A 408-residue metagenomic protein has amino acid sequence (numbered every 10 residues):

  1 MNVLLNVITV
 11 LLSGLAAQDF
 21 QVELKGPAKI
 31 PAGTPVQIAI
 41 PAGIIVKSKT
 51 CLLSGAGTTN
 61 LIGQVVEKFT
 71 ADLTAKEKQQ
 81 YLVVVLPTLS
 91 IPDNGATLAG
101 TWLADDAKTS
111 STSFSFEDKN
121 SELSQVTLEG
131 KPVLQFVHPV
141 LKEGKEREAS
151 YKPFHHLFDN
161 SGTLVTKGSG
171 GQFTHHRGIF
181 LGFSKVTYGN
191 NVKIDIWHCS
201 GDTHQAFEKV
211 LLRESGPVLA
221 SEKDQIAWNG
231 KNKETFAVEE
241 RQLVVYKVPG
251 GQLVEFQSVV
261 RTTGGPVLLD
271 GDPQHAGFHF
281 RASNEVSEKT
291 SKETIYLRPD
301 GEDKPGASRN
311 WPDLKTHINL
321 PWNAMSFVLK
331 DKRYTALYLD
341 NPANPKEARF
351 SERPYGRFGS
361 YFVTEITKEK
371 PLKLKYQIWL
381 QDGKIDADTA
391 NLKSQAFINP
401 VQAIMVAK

Functional and structural regions predicted by a protein language model:
M1-V10: Sec-dependent signal peptide recognition, specifically the positively charged N-region followed immediately by
T9-A17: Hydrophobic h-region of N-terminal signal peptides that target proteins for export in Gram-negative bacteria
A17-S113, S121-S124, F136-P217, S221-D224: Alpha-mannosidase-like glycoside hydrolase catalytic domains involved in N-glycan trimming, generalizing to other
N94-D106, G130, D224-I226, E369-G383: Short, hydrophobic/aromatic-enriched beta-strand segments in well-ordered soluble domains
S113-N120, R213-S215, A220-D272: Acidic, contiguous internal or C-terminal segments within carbohydrate-active enzymes that form a structured patch used
E129, V133-H156, V248-E293: Acidic (Asp/Glu-rich), glycine- and aromatic
P266-Y338: Active-site/ligand-binding surface loops and adjacent short beta/alpha elements that line catalytic pockets across
R333-K408: Beta-strand-rich recognition/accessory modules
